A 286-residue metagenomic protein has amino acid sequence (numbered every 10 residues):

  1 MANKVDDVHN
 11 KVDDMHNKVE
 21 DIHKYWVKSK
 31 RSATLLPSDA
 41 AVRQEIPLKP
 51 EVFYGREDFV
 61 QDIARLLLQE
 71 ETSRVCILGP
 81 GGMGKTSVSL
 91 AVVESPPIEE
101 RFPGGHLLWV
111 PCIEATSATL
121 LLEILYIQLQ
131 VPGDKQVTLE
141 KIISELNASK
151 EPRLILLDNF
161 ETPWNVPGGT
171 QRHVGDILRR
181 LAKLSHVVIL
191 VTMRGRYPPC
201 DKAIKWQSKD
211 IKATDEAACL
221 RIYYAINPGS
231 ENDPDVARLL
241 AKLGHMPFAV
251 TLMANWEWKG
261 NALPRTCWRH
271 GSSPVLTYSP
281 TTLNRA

Functional and structural regions predicted by a protein language model:
M1-D62, L66, L90-A91, R265-L276: Charged, amphipathic alpha-helical interface modules that flank catalytic cores or transmembrane segments and mediate
P47-L68, T72-L156, F160-V166, K205: Post-nucleotide-binding-loop coupling segment downstream of the phosphate-binding loop, primarily in RecA-like P-loop
R56-F59, S87-A91, T119-I124, R172-L252 (+2 more regions): Alpha-helical sensor/transducer elements of the RecA-like P-loop NTPase core
L67-E71, N147-A148, A182-K183, G244 (+1 more regions): Residue-level signal for alpha-helix termini/capping positions
E99-P103, S230, G260, P264: Alpha-solenoid repeat scaffolds
P163-G175, N261: Short, flexible/disordered intra-domain loops and linkers
P163-N165, C200-D201, S279: A short acidic, helix-capping loop that chelates divalent metal ions and anchors anionic groups
W256-A286: Loop-to-helix "switch" segment enriched in basic and acidic residues adjacent to catalytic/ligand pockets
